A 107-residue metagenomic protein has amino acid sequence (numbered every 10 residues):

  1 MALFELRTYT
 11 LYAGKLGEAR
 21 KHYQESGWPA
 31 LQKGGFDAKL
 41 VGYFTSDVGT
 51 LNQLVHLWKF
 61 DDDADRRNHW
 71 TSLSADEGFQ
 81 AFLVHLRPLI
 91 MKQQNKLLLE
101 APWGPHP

Functional and structural regions predicted by a protein language model:
M1-Q80, H85-P107: Short S/T/G/P-rich N-terminal loop/turn motif that feeds into the first structured element of a domain
